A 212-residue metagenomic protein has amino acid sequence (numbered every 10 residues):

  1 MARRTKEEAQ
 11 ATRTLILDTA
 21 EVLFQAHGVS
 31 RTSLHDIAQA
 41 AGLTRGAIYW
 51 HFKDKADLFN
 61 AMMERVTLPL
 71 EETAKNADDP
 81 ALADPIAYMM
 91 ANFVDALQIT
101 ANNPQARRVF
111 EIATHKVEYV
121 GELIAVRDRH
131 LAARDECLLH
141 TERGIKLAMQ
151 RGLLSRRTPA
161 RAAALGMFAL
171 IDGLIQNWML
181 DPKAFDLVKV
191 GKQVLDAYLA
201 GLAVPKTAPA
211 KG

Functional and structural regions predicted by a protein language model:
M1-H27, R31-L43, D57-N60: Basic, helix-initiating cap at the start of DNA-binding domains
F24, S33-L34, R45, K55 (+3 more regions): Amphipathic alpha-helical segments enriched in hydrophobic/aromatic and basic residues that form the DNA-contacting
A61, K75-R108, A160-M167, T207: Hydrophobic alpha-helical connector segments
E71, A83, A87-A91, I124-R151 (+2 more regions): Amphipathic alpha-helical packing segments from all-alpha helical-bundle domains
V94, Q98-R143: Short secondary-structure transition hinges
I99-N102, Y119, R143, L147 (+2 more regions): Amphipathic C-terminal alpha-helical segment
